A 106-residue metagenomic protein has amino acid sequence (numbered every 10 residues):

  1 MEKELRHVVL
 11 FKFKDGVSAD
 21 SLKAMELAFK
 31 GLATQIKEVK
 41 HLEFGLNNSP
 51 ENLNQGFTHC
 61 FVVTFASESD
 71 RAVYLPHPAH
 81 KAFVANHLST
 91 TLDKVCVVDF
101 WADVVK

Functional and structural regions predicted by a protein language model:
M1-E2, F44-Q55, A85-K106: Glycine-rich beta-strand-turn "strand-cap" elements at beta-sheet edges
E2-L42: N-terminal first-folded block
E4-F13, F44, N48-L75: Short, well-ordered beta-strand segments in beta-rich or mixed alpha/beta enzyme and ligand-binding folds
A19, L27, Q35-V39, T64-V98: An amphipathic, aromatic/His-enriched active-site/gating alpha helix that lines ligand/cofactor pockets
L22-K30, E43, N47-N54, C60 (+1 more regions): Residue-level detector of functional hotspots within protein domains
